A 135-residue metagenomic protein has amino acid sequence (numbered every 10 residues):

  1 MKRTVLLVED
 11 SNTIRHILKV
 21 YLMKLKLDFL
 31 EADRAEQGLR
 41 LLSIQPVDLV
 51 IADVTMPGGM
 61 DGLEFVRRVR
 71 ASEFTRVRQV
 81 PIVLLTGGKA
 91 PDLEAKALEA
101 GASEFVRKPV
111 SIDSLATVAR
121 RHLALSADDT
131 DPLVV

Functional and structural regions predicted by a protein language model:
E9: Conserved acidic carboxylate
N12-L30, H122: Two-component/phosphorelay signaling modules centered on CheY-like receiver
R40, D61-V77: Short amphipathic alpha-helix used as the core "switch/output" element in two-component signaling
Q45-I51, M56: Active-site beta3 strand of CheY-like receiver
E64, K89-E104, T117: Alpha4 helix (beta4-alpha4-beta5 surface) of REC/receiver domains from two-component response regulators
V110-A119: C-terminal output helix
